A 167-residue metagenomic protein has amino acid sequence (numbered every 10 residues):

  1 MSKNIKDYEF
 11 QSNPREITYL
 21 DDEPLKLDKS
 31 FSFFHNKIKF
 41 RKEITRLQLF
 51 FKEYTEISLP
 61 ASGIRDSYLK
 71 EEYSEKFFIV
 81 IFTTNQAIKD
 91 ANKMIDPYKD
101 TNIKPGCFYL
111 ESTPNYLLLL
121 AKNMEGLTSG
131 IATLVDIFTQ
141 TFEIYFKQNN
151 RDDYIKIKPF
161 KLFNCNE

Functional and structural regions predicted by a protein language model:
M1-N166: Acidic, contiguous N-terminal accessory segments
